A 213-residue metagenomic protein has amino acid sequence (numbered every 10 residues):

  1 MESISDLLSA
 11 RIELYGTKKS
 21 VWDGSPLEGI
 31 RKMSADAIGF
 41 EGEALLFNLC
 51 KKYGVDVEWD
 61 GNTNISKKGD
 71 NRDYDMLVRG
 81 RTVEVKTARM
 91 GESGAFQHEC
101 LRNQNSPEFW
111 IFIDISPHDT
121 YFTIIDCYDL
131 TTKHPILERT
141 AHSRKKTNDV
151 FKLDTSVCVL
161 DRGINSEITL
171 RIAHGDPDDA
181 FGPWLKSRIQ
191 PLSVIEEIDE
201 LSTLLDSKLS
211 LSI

Functional and structural regions predicted by a protein language model:
M1-R79, K86-I213: Nucleic-acid endonuclease domains
